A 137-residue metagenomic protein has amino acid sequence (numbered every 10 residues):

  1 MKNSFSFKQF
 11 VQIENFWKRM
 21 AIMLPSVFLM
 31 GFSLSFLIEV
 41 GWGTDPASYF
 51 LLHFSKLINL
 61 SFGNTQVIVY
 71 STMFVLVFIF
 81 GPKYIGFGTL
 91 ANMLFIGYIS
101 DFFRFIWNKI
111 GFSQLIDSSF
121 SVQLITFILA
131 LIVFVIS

Functional and structural regions predicted by a protein language model:
M1-S137: Extended, low-hydrophobicity, polar/charged segments
